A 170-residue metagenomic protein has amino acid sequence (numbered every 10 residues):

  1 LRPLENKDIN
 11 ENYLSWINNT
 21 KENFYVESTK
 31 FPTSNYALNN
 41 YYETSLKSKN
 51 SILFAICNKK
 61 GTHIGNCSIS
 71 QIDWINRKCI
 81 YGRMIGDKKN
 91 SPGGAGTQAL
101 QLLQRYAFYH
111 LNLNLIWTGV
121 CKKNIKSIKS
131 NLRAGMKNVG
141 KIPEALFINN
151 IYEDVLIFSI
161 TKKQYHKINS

Functional and structural regions predicted by a protein language model:
R2-I9, N19, L53, N58-S170: Acyl-donor (CoA/ACP) binding surface of acyl/acetyltransferases
N12-Y13, E22, L38, Y81: Hydrophobic pocket/interface hotspot
S15-W16, S28, N40-Y41, W74 (+1 more regions): Tryptophan-centered motif/residue detector
N18-E22, F31, K47, K163: Residue-level marker of structural boundaries
K21-Y42: Conserved GNAT-fold acetyl-CoA-binding loop/helix
Y41-T44, A145: Short, P/G- and charge-enriched loop/turn segments at secondary-structure junctions
E43-A55: A short helix-loop-beta-strand connector motif used in the catalytic cores of GNAT acetyltransferases and, in some
